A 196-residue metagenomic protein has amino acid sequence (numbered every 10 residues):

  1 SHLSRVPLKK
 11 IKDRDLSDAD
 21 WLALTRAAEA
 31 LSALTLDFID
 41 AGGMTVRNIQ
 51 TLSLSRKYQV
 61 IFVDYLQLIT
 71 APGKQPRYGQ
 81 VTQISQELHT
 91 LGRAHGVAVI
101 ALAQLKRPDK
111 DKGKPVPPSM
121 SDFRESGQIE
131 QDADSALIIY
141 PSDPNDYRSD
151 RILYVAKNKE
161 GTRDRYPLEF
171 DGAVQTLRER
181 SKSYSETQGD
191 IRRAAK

Functional and structural regions predicted by a protein language model:
S1-Q75, Q83, D111: Conserved inter-motif catalytic segment of the P-loop NTP-binding fold
D15, A19, E29, V46-I61 (+2 more regions): C-terminal regions of RecA-like/P-loop NTPase motor modules
F38-D40, A101, I138: A structural preference for short, hydrophobic beta-strand core positions in alpha/beta folds
Q67, Q80-Q83, Q104, Q131: Glutamine-centric residue-chemistry signal
R77-Q80, E125: Conserved acidic
V97, A101-Q104: Conserved H-loop
